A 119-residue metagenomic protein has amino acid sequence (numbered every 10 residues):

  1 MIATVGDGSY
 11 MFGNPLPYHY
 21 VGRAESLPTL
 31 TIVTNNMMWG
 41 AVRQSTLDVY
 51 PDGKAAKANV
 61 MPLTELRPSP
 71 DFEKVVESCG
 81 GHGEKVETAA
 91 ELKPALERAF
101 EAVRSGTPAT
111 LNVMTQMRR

Functional and structural regions predicted by a protein language model:
M1-R119: Thiamine diphosphate
